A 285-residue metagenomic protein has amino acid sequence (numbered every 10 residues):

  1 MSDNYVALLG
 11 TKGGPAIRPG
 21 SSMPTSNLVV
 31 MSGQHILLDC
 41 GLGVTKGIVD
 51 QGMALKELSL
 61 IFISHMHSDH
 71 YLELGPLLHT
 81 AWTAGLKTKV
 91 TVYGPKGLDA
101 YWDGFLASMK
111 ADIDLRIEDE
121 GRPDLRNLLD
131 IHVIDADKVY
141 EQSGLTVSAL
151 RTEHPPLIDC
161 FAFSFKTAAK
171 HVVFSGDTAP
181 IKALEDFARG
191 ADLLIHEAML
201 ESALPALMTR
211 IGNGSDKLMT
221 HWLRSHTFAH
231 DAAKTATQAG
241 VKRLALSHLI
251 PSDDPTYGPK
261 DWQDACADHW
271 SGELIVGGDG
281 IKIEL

Functional and structural regions predicted by a protein language model:
M1-A179, L184-D186, K260-E284: Binuclear metal-dependent hydrolase catalytic cores
A162, H171-V173, A179-G278: Cap/insert and terminal regions of metallo-dependent hydrolase folds
